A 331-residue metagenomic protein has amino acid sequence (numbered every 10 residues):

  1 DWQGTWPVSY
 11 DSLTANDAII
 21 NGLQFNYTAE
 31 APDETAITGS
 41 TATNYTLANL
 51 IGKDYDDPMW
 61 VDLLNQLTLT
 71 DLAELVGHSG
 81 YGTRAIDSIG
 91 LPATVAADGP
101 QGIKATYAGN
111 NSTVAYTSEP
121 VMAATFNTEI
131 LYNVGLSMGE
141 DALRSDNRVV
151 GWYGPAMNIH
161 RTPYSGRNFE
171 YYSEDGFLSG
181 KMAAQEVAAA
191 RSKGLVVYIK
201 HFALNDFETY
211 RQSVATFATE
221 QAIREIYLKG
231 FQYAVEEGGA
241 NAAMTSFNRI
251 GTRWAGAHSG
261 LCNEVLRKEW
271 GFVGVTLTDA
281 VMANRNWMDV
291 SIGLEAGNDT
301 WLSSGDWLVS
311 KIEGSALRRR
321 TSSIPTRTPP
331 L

Functional and structural regions predicted by a protein language model:
D1-L331: Glycoside hydrolase catalytic-domain context in secreted enzymes
